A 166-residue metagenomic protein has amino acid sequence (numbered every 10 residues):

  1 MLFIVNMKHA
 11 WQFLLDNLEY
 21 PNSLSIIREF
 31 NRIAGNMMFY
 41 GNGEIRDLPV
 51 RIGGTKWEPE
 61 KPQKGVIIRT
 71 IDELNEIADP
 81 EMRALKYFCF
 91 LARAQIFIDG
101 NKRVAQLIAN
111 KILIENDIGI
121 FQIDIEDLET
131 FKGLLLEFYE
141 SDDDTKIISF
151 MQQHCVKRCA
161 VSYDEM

Functional and structural regions predicted by a protein language model:
M1-M166: FIC/Doc superfamily catalytic core
